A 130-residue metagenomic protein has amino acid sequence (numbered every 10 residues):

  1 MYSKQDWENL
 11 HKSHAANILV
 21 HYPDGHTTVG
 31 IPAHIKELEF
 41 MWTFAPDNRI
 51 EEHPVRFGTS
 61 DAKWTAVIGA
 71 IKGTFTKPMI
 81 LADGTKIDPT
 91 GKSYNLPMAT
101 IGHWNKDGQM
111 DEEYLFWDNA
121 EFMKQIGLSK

Functional and structural regions predicted by a protein language model:
M1-K130: C-terminal and inter-domain tail/linker signature
